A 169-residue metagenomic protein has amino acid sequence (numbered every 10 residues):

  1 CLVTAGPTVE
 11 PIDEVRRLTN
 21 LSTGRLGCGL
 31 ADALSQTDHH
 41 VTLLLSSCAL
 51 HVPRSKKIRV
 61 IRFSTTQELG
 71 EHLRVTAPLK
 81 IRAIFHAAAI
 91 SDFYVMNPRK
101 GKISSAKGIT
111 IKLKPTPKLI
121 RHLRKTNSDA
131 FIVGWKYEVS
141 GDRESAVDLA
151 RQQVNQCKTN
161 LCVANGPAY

Functional and structural regions predicted by a protein language model:
C1-Y169: A cross-family phosphate/adenosyl-ligand binding-site feature
